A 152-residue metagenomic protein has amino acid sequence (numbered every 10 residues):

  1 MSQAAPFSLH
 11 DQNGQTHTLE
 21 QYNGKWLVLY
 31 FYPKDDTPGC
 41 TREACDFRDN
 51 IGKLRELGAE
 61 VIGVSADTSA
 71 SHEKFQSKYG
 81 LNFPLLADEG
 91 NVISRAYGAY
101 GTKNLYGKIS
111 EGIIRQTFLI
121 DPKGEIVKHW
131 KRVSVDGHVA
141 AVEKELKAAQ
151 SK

Functional and structural regions predicted by a protein language model:
M1-K152: Chalcogenol-based redox active-site neighborhoods
